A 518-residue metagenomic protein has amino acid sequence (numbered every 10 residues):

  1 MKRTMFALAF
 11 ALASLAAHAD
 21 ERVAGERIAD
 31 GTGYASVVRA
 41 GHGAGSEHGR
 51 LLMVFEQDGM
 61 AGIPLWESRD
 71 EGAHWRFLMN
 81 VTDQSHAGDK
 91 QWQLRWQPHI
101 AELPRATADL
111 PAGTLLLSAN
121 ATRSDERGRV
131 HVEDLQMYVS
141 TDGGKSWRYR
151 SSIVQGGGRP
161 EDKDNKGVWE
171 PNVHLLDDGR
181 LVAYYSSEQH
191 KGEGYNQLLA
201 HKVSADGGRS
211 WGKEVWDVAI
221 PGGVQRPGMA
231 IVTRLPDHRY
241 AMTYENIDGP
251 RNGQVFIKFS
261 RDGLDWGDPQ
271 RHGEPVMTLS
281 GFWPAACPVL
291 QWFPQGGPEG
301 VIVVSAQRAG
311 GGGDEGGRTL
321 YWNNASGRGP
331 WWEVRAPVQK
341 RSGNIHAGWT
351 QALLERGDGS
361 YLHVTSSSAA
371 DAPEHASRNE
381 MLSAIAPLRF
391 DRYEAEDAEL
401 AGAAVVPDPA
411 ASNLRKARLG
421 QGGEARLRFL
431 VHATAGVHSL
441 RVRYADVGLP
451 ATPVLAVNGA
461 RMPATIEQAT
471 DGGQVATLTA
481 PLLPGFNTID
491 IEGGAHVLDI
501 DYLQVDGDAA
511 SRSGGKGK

Functional and structural regions predicted by a protein language model:
M1-F6: Bacterial N-terminal signal peptides that target proteins for export
A7-L8, G72, G420: Intrinsically disordered, low-complexity segments enriched in polar/charged small residues
L8, R76, W216-A219, G402 (+2 more regions): A ubiquitous, low-specificity "background" feature that marks scattered single residues across proteins without
A9-H18: Hydrophobic h-region of N-terminal signal peptides that target proteins for export in Gram-negative bacteria
H18-A19, D499: Intrinsically disordered, low-complexity regulatory regions of eukaryotic regulatory proteins
D20-F390, I489: Asp-box/BNR beta-propeller blade signature and adjacent active/binding-site loops in extracellular glycan-interacting
G343, S383-K518: Extracytoplasmic
